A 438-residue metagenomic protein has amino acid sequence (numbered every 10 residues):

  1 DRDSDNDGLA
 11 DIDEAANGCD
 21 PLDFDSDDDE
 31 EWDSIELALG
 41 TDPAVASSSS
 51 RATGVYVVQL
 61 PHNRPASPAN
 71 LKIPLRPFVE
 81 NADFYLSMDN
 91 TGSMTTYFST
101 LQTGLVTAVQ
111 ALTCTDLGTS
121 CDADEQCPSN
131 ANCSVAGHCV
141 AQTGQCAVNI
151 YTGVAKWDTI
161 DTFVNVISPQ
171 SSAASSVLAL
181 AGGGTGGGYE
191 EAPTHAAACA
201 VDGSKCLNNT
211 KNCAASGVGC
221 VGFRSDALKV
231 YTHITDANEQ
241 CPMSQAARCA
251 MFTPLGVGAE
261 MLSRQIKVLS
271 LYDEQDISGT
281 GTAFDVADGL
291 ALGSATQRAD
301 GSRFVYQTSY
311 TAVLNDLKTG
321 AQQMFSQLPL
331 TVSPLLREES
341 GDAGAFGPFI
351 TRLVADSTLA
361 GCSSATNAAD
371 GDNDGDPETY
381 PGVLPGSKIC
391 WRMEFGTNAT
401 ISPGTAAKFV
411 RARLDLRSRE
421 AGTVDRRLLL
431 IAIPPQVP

Functional and structural regions predicted by a protein language model:
D1-L60: Extracellular calcium-associated, cysteine-rich motifs in secreted modular proteins
D5, N17-D20, D27, L39-G40 (+5 more regions): Cysteine-rich, disulfide-stabilized extracellular repeat modules
S47-P128, V135-S402, S418-P438: Divalent cation-coordinating acidic motifs and surrounding scaffolds that mediate Ca2+/Mg2+/Mn2+/Zn2+-dependent binding
A407-E420: A short beta-strand micro-motif common to beta-rich folds, especially ectodomain repeats
